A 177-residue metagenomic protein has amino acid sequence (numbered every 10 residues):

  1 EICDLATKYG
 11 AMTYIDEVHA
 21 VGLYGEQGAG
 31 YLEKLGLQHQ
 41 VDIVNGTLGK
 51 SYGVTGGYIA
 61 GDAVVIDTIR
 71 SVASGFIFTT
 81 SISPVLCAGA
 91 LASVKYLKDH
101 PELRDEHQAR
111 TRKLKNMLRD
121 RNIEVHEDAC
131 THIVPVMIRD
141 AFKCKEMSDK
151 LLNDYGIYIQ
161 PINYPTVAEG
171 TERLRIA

Functional and structural regions predicted by a protein language model:
E1-G10, K143-C144: Active-site core of PLP-dependent enzymes with the aminotransferase class I/II
E1-L5, A60-A63, G75, K150-D154: Short, solvent-exposed amphipathic alpha-helical segments in soluble enzyme and RNA/protein-processing domains
I2, G30-E33, Y96, K145-E146 (+2 more regions): Short, hinge-like loop/turn segments at secondary-structure boundaries
I2-C3, D16, G57, A90 (+4 more regions): Buried hydrophobic positions in well-ordered alpha/beta secondary-structure cores of metabolic enzymes
Y9-M12, H19-C130: Active-site C-terminal subdomain of aminotransferase-like
K95, I133-V136, L174-A177: Short, hydrophobic beta-strand segments
D105-K115, R119-G156, Y164, G170-T171: Conserved PLP-binding catalytic core of the aspartate aminotransferase-like
